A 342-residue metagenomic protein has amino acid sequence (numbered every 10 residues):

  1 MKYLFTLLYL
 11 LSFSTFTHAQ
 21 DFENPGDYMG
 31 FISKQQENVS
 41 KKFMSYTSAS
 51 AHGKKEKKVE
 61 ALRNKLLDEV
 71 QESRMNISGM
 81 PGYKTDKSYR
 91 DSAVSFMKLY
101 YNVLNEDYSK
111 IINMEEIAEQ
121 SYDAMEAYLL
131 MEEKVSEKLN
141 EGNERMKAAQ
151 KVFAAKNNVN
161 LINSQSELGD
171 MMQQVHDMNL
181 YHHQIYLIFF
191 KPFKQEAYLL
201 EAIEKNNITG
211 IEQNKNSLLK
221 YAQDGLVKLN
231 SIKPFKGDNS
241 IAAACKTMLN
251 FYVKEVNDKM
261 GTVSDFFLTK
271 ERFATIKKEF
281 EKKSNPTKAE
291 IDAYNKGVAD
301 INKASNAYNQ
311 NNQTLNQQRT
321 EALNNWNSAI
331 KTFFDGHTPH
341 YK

Functional and structural regions predicted by a protein language model:
M1-D27, K342: Bacterial Sec-dependent N-terminal signal peptides
D21-K54, E115-I211, K215, K270-K342: C-terminal amphipathic alpha-helix
N38, K110, I188-K191, Q195 (+6 more regions): Interface faces of extended alpha-helical assemblies that scaffold/oligomerize eukaryotic macromolecular complexes
F43, T47, R74-I77, Y101-Y108 (+7 more regions): A structural signal for well-ordered alpha-helices, especially hydrophobic packing surfaces of coiled-coils
T47-L130: Post-signal peptide N-terminal segment of secreted/secretory-pathway proteins
L67, V94-M97, Y101, L219 (+2 more regions): Generic structural concept
S73-V94, N113-M114, G225-T247, G261-K270: Short, solvent-exposed, charged loop/turn and helix-capping segments that join or cap alpha-helices on peripheral
